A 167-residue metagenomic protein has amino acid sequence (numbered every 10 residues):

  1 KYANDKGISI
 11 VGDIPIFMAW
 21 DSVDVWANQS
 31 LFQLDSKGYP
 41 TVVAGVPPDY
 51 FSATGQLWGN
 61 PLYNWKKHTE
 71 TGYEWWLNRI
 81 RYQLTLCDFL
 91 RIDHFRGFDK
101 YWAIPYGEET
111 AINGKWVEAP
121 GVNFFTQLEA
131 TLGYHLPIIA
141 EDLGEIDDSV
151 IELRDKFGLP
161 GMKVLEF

Functional and structural regions predicted by a protein language model:
K1, M18-F167: Alpha-amylase-like alpha-glycosidases and glucanotransferases acting on alpha-linked glucans and related
K1-M18: Conserved, well-ordered alpha-helix/loop/beta-strand core segments that scaffold catalytic motifs
